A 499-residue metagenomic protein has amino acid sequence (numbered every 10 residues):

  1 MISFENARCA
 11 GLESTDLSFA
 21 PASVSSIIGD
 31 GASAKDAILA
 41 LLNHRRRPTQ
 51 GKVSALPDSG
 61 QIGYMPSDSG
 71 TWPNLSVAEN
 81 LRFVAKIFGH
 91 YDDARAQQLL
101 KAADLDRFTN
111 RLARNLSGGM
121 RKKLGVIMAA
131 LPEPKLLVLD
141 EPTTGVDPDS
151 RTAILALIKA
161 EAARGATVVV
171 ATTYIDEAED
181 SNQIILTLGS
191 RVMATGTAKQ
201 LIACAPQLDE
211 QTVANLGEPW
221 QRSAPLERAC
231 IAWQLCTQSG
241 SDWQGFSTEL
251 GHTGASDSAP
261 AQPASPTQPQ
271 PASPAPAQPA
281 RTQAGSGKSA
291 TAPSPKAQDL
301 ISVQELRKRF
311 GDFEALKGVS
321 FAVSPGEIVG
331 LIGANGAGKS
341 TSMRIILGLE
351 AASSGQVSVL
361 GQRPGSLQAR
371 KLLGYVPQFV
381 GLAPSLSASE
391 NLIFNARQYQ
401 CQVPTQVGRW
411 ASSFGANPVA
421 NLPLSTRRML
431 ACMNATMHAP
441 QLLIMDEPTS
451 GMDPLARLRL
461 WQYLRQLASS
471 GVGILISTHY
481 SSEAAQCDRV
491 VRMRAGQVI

Functional and structural regions predicted by a protein language model:
I2, A10-S14, I301, L316: Conserved structural motif at the start of ABC-family nucleotide-binding domains
N43, L347: Helix-to-loop junction immediately C-terminal to a conserved catalytic motif
Q50-G60, G355-A369: Conserved ABC transporter NBD signature motif
R82, D93-F108, I393, R397 (+1 more regions): Conserved ABC ATPase "signature" region
L112-G119, P418-S425: Conserved ABC ATPase signature
L124, A130-L131, A435-T436: ABC ATPase C-loop
L137-E141, L443-E447: Catalytic Walker B motif of ABC-type/P-loop ATPase nucleotide-binding domains
